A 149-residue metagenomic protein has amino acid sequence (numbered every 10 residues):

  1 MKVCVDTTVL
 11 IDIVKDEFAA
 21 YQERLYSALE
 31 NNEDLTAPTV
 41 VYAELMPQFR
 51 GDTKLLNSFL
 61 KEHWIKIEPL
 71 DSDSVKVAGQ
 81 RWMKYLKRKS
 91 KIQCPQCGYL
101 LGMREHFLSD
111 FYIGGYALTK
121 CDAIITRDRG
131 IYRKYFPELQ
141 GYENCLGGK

Functional and structural regions predicted by a protein language model:
M1-A37, M46-E62: Short, well-structured N-terminal submotif of metal-dependent ribonuclease cores
K2, G114-K149: Acidic, PIN/NYN-like endoribonuclease modules and their adjacent C-terminal/linker elements
L10-I11, Y42-L45, V75, Y132: A generic structural signal for short hydrophobic patches within well-formed alpha-helices
D16-E17, Q48, R81, Y135-L139: Residue-level signal for well-ordered alpha-helical positions
Q22, Y42, T53, V75-A78 (+1 more regions): A general structural signal for well-ordered alpha-helical segments in protein cores
T36, E68, Y142: General small-molecule cofactor/ligand-binding pocket signal
D52-L56, L86, G141-C145: Short, hinge-like loop/turn segments at secondary-structure boundaries
E68-A123, R127-R129: Active-site neighborhoods of divalent-metal-dependent phosphate/nucleic-acid chemistry enzymes
